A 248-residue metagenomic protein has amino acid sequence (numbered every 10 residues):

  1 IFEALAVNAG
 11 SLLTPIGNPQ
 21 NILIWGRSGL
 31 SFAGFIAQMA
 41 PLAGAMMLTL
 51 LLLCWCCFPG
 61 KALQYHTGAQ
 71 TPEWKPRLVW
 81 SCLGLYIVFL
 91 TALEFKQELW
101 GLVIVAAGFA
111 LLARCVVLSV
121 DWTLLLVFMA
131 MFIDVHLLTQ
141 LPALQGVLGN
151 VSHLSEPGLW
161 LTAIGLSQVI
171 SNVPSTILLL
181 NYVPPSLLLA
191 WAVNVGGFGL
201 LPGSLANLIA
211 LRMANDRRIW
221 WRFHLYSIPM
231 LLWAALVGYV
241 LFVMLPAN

Functional and structural regions predicted by a protein language model:
I1-G10, E156-G165, L180-L201, L205-L208: Alpha-helical transmembrane segments of multi-pass membrane proteins
F2-T14, E73-Y86, L125-L141, E156 (+2 more regions): Small-residue-rich segments of transmembrane alpha-helices in multi-pass membrane proteins, especially helix faces
T14-N21, Q168-L179, L200-L208: Transmembrane helix boundary and interhelical junction motifs in multipass membrane proteins
I24-F35, H153-L154, Y182-L189, L211-R222: Juxtamembrane helix-boundary/capping and inter-helix hinge elements in multi-pass membrane proteins
A33-W74, L205-N248: Juxtamembrane and boundary regions of transmembrane helices in multi-pass small-molecule transporters and channels
G34-L51, S119, P185-G199: Alpha-helical transmembrane segments
M47-A107: Long, contiguous bundles of hydrophobic transmembrane helices that form the permeation core of multi-pass
G84-P184: Transmembrane helical segments that form the transport core of multi-pass membrane transport proteins
